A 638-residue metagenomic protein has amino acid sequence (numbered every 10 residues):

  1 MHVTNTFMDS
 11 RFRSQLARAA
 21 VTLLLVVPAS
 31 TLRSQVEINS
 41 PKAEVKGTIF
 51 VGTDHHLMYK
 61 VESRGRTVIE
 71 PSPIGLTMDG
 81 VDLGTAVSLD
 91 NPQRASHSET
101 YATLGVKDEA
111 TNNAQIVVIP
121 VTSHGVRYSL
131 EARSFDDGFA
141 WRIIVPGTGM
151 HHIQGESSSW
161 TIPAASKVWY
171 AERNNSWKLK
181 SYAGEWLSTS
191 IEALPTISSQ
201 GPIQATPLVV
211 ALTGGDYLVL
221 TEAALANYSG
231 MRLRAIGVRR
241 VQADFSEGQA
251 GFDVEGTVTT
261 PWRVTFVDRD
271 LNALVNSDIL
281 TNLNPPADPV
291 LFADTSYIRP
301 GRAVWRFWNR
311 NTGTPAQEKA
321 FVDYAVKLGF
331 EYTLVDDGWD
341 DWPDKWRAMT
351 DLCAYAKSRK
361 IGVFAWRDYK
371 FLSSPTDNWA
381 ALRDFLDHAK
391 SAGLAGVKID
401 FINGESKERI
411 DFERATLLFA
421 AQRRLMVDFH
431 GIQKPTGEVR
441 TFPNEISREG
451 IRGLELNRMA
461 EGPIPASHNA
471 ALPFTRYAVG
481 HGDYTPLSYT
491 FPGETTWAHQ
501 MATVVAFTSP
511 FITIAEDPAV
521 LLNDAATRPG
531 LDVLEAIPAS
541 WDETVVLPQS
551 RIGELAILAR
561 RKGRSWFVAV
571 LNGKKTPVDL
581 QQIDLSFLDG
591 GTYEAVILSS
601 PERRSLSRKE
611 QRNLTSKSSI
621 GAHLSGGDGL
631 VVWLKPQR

Functional and structural regions predicted by a protein language model:
M1-Q15: N-terminal secretory signal peptides that target proteins for export/translocation
R18-P28: Bacterial N-terminal signal peptides
Q35-P286, S605: N-terminal accessory beta-strand-rich subdomains and adjacent acidic, glycine-rich linkers that precede catalytic cores
I119, A519-F567, L571, E602-K609: Glycan-recognition and catalytic regions of carbohydrate-active enzymes
V258-Y332: An acidic-aromatic substrate-binding cleft motif
G338-T496: Aromatic- and carboxylate-enriched substrate-binding clefts and catalytic-loop regions of carbohydrate-active enzymes
R551-D589, L630-W633: Carbohydrate-binding surface patches
R612-R638: C-terminal beta-strand-rich structural cap/linker in extracellular carbohydrate-active enzymes
